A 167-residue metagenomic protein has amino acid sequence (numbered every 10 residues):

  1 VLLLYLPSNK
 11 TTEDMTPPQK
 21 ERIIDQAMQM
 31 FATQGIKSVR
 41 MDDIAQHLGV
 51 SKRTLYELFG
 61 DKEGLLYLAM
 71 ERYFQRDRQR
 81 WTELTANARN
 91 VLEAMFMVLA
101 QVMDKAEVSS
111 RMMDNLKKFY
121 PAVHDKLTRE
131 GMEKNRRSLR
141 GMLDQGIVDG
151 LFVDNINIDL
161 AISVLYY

Functional and structural regions predicted by a protein language model:
V1-Q34, S38-V50, E63-Y67: Basic, helix-initiating cap at the start of DNA-binding domains
M28, D43, R72-F74, N115-F119: Recognition helices and adjacent regulatory flanks at domain boundaries
G35, G60, P121-A122: Glycine-centered helix-coil hinge/cap
G49-F59: Short hydrophobic/aromatic patch on the recognition helix
K62, Y73, D77, V98 (+4 more regions): Hydrophobic/aromatic residues within well-ordered alpha-helical segments
L68, R72, Q79-R111, I158-L165: Hydrophobic alpha-helical connector segments
E107-R140, V148-L151, I156-I162: Short secondary-structure transition hinges
